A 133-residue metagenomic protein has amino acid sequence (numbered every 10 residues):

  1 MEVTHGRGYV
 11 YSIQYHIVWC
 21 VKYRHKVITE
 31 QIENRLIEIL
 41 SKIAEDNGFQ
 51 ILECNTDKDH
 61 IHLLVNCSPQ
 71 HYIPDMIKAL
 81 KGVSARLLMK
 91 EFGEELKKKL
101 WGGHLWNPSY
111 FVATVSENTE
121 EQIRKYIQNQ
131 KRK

Functional and structural regions predicted by a protein language model:
M1-K133: Basic nucleic-acid-binding interfaces
